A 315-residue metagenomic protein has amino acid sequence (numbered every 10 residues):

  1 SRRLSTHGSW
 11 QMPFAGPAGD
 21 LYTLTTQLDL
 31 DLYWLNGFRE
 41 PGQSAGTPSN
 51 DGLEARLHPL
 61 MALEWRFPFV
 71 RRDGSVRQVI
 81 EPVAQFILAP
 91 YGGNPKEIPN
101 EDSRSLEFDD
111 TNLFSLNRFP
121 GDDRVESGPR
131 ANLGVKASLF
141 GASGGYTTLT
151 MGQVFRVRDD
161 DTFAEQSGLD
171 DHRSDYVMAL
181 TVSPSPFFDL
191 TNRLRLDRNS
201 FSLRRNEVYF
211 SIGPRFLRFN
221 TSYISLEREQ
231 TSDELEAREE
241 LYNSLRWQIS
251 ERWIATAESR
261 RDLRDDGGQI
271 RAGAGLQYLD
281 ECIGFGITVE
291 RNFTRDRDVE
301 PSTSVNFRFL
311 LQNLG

Functional and structural regions predicted by a protein language model:
S1-G315: Outer-membrane beta-barrel translocator/pore domains, especially the C-terminal barrels of Gram-negative outer-membrane
